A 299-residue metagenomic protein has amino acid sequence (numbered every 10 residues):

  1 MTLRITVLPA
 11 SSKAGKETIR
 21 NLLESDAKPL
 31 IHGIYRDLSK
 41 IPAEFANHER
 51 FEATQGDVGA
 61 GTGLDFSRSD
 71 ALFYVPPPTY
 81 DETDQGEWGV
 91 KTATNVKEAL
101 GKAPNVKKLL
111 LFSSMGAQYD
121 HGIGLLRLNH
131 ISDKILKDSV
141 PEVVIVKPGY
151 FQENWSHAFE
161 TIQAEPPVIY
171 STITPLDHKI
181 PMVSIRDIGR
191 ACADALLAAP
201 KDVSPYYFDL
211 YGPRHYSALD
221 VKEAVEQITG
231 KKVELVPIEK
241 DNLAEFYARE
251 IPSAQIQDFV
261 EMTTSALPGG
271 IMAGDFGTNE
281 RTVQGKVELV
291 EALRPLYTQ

Functional and structural regions predicted by a protein language model:
M1-R4, E24-A27, A46-N47, R294-Q299: Eukaryotic N-terminal low-complexity, Ser/Thr- and Lys/Arg-rich leader segments that predominantly function as
T2-L30, I34-I41, G59, P77-E87 (+4 more regions): Oxidoreductase cofactor-interface core, primarily capturing Rossmann-like NAD(P)-dependent enzymes
K40-F51: Short, conserved SAM-binding/catalytic segment of Class I S-adenosyl-L-methionine-dependent methyltransferases
R50-D70: Conserved Rossmann-fold cofactor-binding substructure of NAD(P)-dependent oxidoreductases
E52-T54, V146, E234-I238: General small-molecule cofactor/ligand-binding pocket signal
D70-F73, L110: N-terminal Rossmann-like NAD(P) cofactor-binding module of classical short-chain dehydrogenase/reductase
A93, K97, I185-A193, K286-R294: Short, amphipathic alpha-helical "lid/cap" segments that border enzyme active or binding sites
D241-Q299: A hydrophobic C-terminal alpha-helical subdomain
